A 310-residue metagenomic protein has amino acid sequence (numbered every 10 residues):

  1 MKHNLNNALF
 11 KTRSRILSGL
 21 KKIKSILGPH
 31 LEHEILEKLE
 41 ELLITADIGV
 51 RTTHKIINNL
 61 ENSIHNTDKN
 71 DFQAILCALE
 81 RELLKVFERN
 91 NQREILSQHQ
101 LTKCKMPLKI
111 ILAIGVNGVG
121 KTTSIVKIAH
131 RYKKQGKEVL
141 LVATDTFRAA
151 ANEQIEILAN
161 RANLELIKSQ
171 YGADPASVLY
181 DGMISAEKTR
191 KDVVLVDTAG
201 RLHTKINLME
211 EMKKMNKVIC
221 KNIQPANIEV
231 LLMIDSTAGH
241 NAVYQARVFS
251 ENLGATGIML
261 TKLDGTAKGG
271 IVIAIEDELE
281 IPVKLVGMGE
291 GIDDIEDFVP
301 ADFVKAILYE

Functional and structural regions predicted by a protein language model:
M1-A8: Compositionally biased, charge-rich terminal segments
N4, R15, A74, D302-F303: Exposed alpha-helical structural elements
K11-T144, A151-Y171, S177-E187, D192-V196: Primarily NTPase-proximal linker/entry elements flanking Walker-type ATP/GTP-binding cores
V50-T52, R148, D264, I292: Short hydrophobic/aromatic residue motifs in ordered secondary structure
V119-T123, A149-N152, K213-K217, H240-N241: Short low-complexity stretches enriched in small and charged residues
D145-T146, S236: Residue-level signal for short, function-critical loop segments
P175-T189, H203-Y309: Conserved catalytic-core segment of NTP-binding enzymes
A199-R201: Short glycine-rich anion-binding loops that position phosphate/pyrophosphate groups of nucleotides and phosphorylated
